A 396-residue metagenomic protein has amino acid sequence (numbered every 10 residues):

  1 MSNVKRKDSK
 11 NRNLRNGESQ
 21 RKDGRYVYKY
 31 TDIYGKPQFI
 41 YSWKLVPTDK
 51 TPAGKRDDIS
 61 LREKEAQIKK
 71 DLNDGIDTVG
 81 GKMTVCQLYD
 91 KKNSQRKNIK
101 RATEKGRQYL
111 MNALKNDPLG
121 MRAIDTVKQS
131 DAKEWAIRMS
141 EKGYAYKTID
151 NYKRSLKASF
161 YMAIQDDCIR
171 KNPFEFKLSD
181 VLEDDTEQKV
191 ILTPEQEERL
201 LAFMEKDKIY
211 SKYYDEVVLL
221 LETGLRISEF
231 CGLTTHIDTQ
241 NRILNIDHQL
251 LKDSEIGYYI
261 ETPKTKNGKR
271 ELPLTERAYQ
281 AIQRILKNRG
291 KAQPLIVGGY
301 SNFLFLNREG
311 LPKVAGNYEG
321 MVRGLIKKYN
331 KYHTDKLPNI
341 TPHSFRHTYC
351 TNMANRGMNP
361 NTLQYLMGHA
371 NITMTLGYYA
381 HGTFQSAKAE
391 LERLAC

Functional and structural regions predicted by a protein language model:
R15, Y146, A202-Y213, L272 (+4 more regions): Short, basic (Lys/Arg/His-rich) helix/loop patches that form interaction surfaces in the mid-to-C-terminal regions
R21-Y26, D32-K133, K287-G299: N-terminal DNA-binding module of tyrosine recombinases/phage integrases
Q38-I40, K44, D49-K50, I260-R284 (+2 more regions): C-terminal catalytic core of Y-nucleophile DNA break-rejoin enzymes
P52-D57, N93-C168, T186, K208-I209 (+2 more regions): N-terminal core-binding DNA-recognition domain of tyrosine site-specific recombinases/integrases
Y152, Q165, I169-K171, E175-I227 (+5 more regions): Basic, Lys/Arg- and aromatic-enriched nucleic-acid-binding interface segment
G232-G290: Conserved tyrosine-mediated DNA breakage-rejoining catalytic core shared by Y-recombinases
H236-L244, M358-G377: Short, polar N-cap/turn motifs at the start of nucleic acid-interacting alpha helices
E255-I260, R356, G377, H381-C396: DNA/chromatin major-groove-contacting recognition/catalytic segments
